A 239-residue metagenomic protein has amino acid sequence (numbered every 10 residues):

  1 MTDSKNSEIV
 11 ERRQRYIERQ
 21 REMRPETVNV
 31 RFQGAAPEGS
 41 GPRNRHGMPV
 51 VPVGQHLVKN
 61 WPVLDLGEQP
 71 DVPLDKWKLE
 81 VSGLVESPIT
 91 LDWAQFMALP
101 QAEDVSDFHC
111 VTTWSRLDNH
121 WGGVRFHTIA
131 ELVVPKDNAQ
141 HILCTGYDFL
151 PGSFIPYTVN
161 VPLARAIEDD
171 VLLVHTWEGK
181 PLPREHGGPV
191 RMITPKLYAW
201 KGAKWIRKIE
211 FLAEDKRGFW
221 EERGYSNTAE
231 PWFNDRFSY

Functional and structural regions predicted by a protein language model:
T2-Y239: Structured, non-membrane catalytic/scaffold regions adjacent to prosthetic-group chemistry
